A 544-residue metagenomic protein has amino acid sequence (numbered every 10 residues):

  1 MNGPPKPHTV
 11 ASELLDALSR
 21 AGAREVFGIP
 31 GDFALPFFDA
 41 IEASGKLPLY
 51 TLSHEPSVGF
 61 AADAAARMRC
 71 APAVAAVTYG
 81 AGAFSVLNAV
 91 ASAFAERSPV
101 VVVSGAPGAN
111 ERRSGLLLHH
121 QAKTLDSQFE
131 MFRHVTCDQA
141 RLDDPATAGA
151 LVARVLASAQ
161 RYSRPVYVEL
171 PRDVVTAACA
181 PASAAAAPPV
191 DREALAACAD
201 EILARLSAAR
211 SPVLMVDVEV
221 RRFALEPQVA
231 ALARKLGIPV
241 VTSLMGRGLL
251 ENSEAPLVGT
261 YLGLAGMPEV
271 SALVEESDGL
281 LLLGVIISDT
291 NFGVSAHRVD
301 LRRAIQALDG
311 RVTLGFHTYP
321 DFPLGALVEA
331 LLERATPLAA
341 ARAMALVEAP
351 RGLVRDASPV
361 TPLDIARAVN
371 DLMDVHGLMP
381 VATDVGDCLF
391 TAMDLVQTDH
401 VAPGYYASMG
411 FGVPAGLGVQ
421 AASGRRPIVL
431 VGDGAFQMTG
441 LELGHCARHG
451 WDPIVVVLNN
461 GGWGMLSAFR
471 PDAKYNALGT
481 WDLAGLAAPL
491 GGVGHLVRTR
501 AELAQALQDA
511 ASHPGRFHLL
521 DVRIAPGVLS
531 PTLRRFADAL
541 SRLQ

Functional and structural regions predicted by a protein language model:
N2-A335, H445, D452-V455: N-terminal alpha/beta PP-like core and its mobile active-site loop of ThDP/TPP-dependent enzymes
N2-K6, D143-A146, V166, A182 (+2 more regions): Phosphate/pyrophosphate-binding active-site segments
A11-R24, I29-D32, F37-E42, M344-G424 (+1 more regions): Active-site diphosphate/adenylate-binding microenvironment
I29, S53, T78, D143 (+6 more regions): Small/polar loops that bind or transfer phosphate-bearing groups
V103, R113-T124, F390-Q544: Thiamine diphosphate
H120-Y162, E276, V347-A349, V354-R355 (+1 more regions): Conserved thiamine diphosphate
V213, P380, I428-V429: Hydrophobic "anchor" residues on beta-strands that sit immediately upstream of conserved functional sites
V216, L283, A307-L308, T383 (+3 more regions): Active-site flanking residues adjacent to catalytic metal/cofactor-binding acidic residues
